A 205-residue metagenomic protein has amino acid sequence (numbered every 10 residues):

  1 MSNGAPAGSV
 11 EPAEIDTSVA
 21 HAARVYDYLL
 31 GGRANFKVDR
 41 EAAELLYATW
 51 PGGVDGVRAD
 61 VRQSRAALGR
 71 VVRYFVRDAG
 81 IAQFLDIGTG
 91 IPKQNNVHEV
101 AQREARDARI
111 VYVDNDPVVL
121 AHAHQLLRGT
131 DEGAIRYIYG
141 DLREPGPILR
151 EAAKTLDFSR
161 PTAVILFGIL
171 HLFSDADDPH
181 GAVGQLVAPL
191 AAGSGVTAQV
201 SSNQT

Functional and structural regions predicted by a protein language model:
M1-G140, P145-G146, R150-F158, V187: Rossmann-like AdoMet
L68, P179, V183: Aromatic/hydrophobic pocket-lining residues that form the small-molecule binding cavity in soluble enzyme cores
K93-Q94, L172-S174, Q204-T205: Short catalytic/ligand-binding loop motif for oxyanion handling, primarily in non-cytosolic enzymes, centered on
A134-I138, A163-L166, A182-N203: Conserved beta-strand signature within the Rossmann-like core of class I S-adenosyl-L-methionine
D141-G146, H171-H180: Active-site glycine- and acidic-residue-rich loops that bind and position anionic ligands or nucleotide-like cofactors
L156, F173-A176, L190-A191: Helix-to-beta-strand junctions that scaffold the AdoMet/dcAdoMet cofactor pocket in Class I SAM-dependent enzymes
F158-H171: Short SAM/SAH-binding signature in class I
